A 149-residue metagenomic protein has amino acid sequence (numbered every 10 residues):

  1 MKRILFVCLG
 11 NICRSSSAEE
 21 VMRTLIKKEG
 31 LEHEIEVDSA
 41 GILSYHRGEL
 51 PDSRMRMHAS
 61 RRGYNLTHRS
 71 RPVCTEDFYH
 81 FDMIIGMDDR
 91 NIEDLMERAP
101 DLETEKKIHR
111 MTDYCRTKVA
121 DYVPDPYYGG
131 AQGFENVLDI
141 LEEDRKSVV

Functional and structural regions predicted by a protein language model:
M1-H80: Conserved active-site segments centered on acidic
S15, M87-D88: Replace "coordinates the UDP/GDP/TDP-sugar" with "coordinates nucleotide-activated sugar donors
M83, D89, E93-V149: Phosphate-binding/catalytic loops
